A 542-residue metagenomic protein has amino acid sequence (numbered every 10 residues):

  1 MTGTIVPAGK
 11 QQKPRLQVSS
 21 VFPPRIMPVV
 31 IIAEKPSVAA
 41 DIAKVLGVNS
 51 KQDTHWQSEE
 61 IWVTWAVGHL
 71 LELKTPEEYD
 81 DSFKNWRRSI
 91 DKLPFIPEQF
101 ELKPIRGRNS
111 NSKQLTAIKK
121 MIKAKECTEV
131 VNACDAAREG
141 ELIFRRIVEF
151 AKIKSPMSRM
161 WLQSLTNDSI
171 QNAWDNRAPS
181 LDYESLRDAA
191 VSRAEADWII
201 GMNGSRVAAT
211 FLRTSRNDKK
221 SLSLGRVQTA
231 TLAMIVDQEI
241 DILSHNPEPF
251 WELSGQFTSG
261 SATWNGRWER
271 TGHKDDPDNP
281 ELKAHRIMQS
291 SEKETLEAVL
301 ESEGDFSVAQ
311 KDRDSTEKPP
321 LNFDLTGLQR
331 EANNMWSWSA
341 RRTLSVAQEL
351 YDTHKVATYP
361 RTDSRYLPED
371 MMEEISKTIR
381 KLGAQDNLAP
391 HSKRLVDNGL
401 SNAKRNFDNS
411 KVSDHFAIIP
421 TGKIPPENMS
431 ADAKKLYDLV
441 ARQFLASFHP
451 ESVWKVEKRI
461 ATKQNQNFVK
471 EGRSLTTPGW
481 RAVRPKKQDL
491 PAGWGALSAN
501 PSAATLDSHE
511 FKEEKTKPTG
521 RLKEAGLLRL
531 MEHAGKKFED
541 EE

Functional and structural regions predicted by a protein language model:
I5-P7, Q11-P14, V18-V21: Short, low-complexity intrinsically disordered segments enriched in A/P/G/S/L with frequent Arg, especially at protein
F22-M202: Intrinsically disordered, low-complexity regulatory segments
E34-S37, D41, S58, N109-A117 (+16 more regions): Charged, alpha-helix-enriched surfaces in structured cytosolic catalytic cores of large nucleotide-utilizing machines
S50-T54, S180-S185, R206-A209, I240-H245 (+2 more regions): Active-site phosphate-binding and catalytic loops of NTP-dependent enzymes
W62, L71-R108, K120, K219-Q348 (+5 more regions): Long, highly charged, low-complexity internal segments
I105, T116, A124-K125, S169-G255 (+1 more regions): C-terminal or mid-to-C-terminal helical accessory/interaction module adjacent to the motor/catalytic core
W338-S401, F407: Extended, well-ordered alpha-helical scaffold/bundle regions in very large, multi-domain proteins
D397-E427: Acidic, turn-prone loop/beta-hairpin segments
